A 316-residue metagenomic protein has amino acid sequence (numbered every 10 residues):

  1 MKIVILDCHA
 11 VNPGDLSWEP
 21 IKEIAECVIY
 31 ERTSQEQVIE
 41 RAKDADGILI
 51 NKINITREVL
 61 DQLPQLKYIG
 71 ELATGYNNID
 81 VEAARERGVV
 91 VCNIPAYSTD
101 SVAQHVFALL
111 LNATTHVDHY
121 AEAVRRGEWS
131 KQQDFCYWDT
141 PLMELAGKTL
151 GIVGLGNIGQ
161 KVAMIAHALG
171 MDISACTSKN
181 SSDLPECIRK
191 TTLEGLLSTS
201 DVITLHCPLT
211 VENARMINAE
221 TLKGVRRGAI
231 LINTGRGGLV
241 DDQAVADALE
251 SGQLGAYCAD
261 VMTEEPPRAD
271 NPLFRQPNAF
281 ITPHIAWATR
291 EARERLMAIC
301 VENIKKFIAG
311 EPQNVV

Functional and structural regions predicted by a protein language model:
M1-A45, D172-S174: N-terminal glycine-/charge-rich "phosphate-binding" loop or analogous flexible N-terminal tail
E31, L72-A73, V89-D100, T177: Short beta->alpha connector loops at strand-helix junctions that form conserved, small/polar/Pro-enriched
I55-L60, D172, K179-P272: Rossmann-like adenosine-cofactor binding region
R87, A96-T149, M164: Phosphate-binding beta-alpha-beta segment of Rossmann-like dinucleotide-binding domains, i.e., the NAD(P)
V91-C92, G228-V316: Rossmann-like dinucleotide-binding domain for NAD(H)/NADP(H)
L155-G156: Glycine-rich Rossmann-fold phosphate-binding loop(s) that bind the pyrophosphate of adenine dinucleotide cofactors
G159-Q160: N-terminal Rossmann-fold NAD(P) dinucleotide-binding loop
